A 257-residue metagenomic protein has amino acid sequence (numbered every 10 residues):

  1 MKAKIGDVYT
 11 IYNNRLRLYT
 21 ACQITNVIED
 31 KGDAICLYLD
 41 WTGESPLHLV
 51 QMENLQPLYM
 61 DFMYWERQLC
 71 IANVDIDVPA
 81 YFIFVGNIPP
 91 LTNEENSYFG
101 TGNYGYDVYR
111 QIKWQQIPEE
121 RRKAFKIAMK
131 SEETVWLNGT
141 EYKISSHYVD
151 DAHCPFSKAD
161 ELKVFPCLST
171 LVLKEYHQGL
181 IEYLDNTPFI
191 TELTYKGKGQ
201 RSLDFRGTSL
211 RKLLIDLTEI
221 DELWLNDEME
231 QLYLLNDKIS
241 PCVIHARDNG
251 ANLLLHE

Functional and structural regions predicted by a protein language model:
M1-N13: Short coil-to-beta transition motif at edge beta-strands of beta-rich domains
N14-L16, E29-D30: Short strand-connecting beta-turns/loops that link adjacent beta-strands
L18-V27: Short beta-strand-centered aromatic/proline hotspots
N26-V50: Basic/aromatic-rich interaction segments and small domains that mediate binding to polyanionic partners
G43-F125: Intrinsically disordered, low-complexity, charged/polar segments
T92-K143, Y148, P155-A159, F189 (+1 more regions): C-terminal charged interaction modules
T140-Y142, S146-D160, C167-E182, N186-E257: Concave beta-strand-loop units of leucine-rich repeat
